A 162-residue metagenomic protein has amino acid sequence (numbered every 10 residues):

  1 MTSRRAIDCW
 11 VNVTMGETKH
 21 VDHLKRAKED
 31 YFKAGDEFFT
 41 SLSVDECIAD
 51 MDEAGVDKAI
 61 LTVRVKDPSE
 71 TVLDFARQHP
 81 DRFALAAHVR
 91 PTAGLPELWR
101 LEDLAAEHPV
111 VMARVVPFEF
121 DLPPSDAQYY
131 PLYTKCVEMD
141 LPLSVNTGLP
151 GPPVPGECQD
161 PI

Functional and structural regions predicted by a protein language model:
M1-T62: An N-terminally biased module of ancient metal coordination in phosphate/nucleic-acid-related enzymes
D57-K58, K66-Q159: Active-site gating/metal-coordination segments in enzymes
I162: Histidine- and aromatic-rich ligand-binding microenvironments
